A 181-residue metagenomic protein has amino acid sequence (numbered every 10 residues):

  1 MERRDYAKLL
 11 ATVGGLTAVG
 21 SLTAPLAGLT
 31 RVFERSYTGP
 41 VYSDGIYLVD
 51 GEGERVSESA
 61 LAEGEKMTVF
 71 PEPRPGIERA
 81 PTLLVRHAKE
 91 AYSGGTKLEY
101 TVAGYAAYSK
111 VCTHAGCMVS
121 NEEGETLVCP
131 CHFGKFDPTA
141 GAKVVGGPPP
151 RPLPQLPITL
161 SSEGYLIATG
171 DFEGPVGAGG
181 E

Functional and structural regions predicted by a protein language model:
M1-T17: N-terminal secretory signal peptides and thylakoid transit peptides that target proteins across membranes
D5, E52-G53, E65, A140 (+2 more regions): Solvent-exposed, flexible loop/coil residues
T17-A27: Hydrophobic alpha-helical membrane-insertion segments, chiefly the h-region of N-terminal signal peptides
A18-V19, G124, G141, G170 (+1 more regions): Short linear functional motifs in flexible/disordered or boundary regions
T23-A24, C129, G146, T159 (+2 more regions): Flexible domain-boundary/linker segments
G28-V111, M118-S120, L160-E181: N-terminal pre-ligand scaffold of iron-sulfur
A103-L166: Non-cytosolic head/periplasmic domains of membrane-anchored proteins
